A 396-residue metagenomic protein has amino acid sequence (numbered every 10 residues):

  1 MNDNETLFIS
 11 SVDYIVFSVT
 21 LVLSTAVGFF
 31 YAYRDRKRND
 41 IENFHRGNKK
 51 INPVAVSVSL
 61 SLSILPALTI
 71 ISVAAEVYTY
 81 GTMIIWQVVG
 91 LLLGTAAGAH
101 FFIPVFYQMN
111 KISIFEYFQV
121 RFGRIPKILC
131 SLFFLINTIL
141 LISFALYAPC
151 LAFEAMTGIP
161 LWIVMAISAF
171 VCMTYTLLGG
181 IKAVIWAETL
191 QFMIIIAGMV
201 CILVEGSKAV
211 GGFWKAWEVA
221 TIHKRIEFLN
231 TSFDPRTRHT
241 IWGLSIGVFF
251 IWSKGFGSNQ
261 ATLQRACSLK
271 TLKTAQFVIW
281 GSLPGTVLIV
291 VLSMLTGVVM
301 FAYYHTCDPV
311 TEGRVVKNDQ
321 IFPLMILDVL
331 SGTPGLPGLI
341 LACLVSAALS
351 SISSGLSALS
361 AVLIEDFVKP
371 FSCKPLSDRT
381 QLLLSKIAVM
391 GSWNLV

Functional and structural regions predicted by a protein language model:
N2-I70: Membrane-interface "cap" regions at the ends of multi-pass membrane proteins
N2-S10, R46-A55, S72-W86, Q119 (+1 more regions): Loop-to-helix junctions at membrane interfaces in multi-pass transport proteins
L21-S24, S63-I64, L91-T95, F134-T138 (+8 more regions): Residue-level recognition of pore/gate-forming positions within transmembrane alpha-helices of multi-pass
T25, F29, A152, F170-L177 (+2 more regions): Alpha-helical transmembrane segments of multipass membrane proteins
Y31-R34, N43-G47, S61, A75-E76 (+9 more regions): Helix-loop junctions at the membrane interface of multi-pass solute transporters
S61-L62, I85-L177, I226, G247-G255 (+1 more regions): Helix-loop-helix module between adjacent transmembrane segments
R121-I128, T138-I139, W162-M165, I364-V396: Loop-to-transmembrane helix boundary motifs in multi-pass membrane proteins
T306-P309, V315-S353, K369-I387: Membrane-embedded translocation segments of transport machinery
